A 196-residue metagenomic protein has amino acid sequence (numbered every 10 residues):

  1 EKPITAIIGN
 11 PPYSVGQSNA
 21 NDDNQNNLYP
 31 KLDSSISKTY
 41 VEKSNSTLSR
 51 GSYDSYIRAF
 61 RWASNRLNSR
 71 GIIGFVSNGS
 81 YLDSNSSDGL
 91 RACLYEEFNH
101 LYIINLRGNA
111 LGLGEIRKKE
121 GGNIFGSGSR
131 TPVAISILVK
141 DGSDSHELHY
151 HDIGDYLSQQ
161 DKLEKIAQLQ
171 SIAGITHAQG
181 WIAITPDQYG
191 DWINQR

Functional and structural regions predicted by a protein language model:
E1-D23, S46, S69, G114-R196: Polynucleotide-recognition surfaces of large bacterial nucleic-acid defense/processing enzymes
E1-F75, S80-S84, C93-I104: SAM-dependent methyltransferase catalytic-core segment centered on the flexible catalytic loop and adjoining short
S77-G79, N105-R107, K140, D152-G154: Active-site proximal loops enriched in glycine and acidic residues that flank catalytic Cys/His/Asp and coordinate
L82, A110-G112, L157: Flexible, glycine-rich phosphate/dinucleotide-binding loops and adjacent beta-alpha linkers at cofactor/substrate
L90: GTPase G-domain guanine-specificity segment
F98-G121: Conserved short secondary-structure elements within globular domains
